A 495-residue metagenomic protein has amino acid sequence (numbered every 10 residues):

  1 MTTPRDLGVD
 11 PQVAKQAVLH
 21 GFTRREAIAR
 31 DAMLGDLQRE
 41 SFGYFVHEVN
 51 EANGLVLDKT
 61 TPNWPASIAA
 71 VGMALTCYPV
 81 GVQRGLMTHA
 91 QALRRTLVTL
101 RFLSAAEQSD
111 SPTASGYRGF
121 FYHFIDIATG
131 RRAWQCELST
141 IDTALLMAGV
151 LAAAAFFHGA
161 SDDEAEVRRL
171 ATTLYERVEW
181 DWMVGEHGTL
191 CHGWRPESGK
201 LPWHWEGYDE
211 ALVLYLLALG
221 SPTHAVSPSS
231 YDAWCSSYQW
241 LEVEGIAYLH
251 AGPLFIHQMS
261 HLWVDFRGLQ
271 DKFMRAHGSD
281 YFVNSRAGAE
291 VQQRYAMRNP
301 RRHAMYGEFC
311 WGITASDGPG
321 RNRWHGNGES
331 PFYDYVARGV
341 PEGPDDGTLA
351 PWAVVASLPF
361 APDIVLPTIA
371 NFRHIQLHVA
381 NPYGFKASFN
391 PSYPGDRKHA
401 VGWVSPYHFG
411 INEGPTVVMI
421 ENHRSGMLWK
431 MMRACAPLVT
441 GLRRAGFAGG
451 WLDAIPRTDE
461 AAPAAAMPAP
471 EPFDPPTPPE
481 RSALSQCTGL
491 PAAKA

Functional and structural regions predicted by a protein language model:
T2-A495: Ser/Thr/Asn(+Pro)-rich, low-complexity disordered segments
